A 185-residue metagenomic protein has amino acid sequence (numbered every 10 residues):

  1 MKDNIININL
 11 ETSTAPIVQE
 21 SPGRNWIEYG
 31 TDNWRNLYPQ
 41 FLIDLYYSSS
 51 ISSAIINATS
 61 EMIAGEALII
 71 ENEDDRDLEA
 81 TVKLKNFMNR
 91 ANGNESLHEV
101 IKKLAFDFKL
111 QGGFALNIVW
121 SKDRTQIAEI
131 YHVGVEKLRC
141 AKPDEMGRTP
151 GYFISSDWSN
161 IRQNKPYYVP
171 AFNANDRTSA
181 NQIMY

Functional and structural regions predicted by a protein language model:
M1-Y185: Structured, contiguous alpha/beta core segments that scaffold functional sites
